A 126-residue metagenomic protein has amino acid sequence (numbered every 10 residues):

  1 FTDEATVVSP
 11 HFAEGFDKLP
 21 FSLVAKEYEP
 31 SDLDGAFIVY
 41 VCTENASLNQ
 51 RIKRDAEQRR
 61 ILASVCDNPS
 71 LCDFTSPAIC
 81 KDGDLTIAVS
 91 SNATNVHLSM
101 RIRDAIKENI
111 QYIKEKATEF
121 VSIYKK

Functional and structural regions predicted by a protein language model:
F1-K18: NAD(P)-binding Rossmann-fold cofactor-contacting core
A5, L23, R60-A63: Hydrophobic beta-strand scaffold residues
S9, V24-E27, D67: Short loop/edge segments at beta-strand edges and connector loops that shape dinucleotide/nucleotide cofactor-binding
F16, F21, I52-A56: A generic structural signal for well-ordered alpha-helical segments
K18-D34: Glycine-rich, highly charged phosphate/nucleotide-binding loops
F37-T43, D73-A93: Short basic, glycine-rich beta-strand/loop surfaces that mediate nucleic-acid
I38-T43, N49-T75: ADP-ribose/adenylate-binding Rossmann-like module
D82, S91-K126: An accessory alpha-helical subdomain
